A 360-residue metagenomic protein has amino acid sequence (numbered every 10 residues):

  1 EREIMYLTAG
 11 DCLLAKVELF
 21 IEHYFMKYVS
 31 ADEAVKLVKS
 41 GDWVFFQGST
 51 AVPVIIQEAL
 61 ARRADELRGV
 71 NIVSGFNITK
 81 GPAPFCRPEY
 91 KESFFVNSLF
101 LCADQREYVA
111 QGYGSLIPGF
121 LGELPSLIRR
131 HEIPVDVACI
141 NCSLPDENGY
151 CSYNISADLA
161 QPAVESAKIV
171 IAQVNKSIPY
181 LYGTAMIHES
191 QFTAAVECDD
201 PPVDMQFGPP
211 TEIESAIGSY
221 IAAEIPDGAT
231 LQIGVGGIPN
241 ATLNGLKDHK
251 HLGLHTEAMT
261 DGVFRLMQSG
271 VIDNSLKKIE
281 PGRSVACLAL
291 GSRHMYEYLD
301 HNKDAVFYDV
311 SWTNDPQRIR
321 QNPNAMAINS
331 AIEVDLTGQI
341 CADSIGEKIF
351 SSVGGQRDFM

Functional and structural regions predicted by a protein language model:
R2-I4, K16-F25: Short, Lys/Arg-enriched N-terminal segments with co-localized hydrophobic residues within the first ~10-30 amino acids
E22-M360: Conserved alpha/beta enzyme-core scaffold
